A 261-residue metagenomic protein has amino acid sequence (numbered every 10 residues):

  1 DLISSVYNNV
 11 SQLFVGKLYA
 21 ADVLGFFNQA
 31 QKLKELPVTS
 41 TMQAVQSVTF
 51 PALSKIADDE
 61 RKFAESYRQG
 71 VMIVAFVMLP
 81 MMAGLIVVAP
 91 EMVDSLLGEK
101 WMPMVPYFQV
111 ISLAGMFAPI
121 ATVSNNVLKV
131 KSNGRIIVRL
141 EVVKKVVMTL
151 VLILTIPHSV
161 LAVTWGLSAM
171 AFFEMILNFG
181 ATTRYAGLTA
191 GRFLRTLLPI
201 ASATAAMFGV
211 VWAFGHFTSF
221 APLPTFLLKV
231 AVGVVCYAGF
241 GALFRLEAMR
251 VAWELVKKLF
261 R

Functional and structural regions predicted by a protein language model:
S4-N8, Q31, Q46, P106-L152 (+2 more regions): Short runs within selected transmembrane alpha-helices of multi-pass transporters and secretion channels
V10-V15, Y19, Q29, T49 (+2 more regions): Hydrophobic/aromatic end-of-helix segments at the C-terminal termini of transmembrane alpha-helices
F14-K34, A64-S66, E99-F108, K229: Interfacial/gating helices of multi-pass transporter permease domains
L18-A21, I56-A57, V130-K131, P157-H158: Helix-loop interface residues and adjacent transmembrane-helix termini in multi-pass membrane transporters, primarily
A30, K34-M78, N125-V130: Helix-loop junctions and terminal segments of transmembrane helices in multi-pass membrane transport/translocation
Y67-P119, T149-L154, A205, G209: Alpha-helical transmembrane segments of multi-pass membrane transport and lipid-handling proteins
P103-Y107, S159, V163, R192 (+3 more regions): Residue-level signature of transmembrane alpha-helical entry/exit and packing/kink sites in multi-pass membrane
G180-T183, A190, V211-R261: Membrane-proximal transmembrane or re-entrant/amphipathic helices at the cytosolic face
